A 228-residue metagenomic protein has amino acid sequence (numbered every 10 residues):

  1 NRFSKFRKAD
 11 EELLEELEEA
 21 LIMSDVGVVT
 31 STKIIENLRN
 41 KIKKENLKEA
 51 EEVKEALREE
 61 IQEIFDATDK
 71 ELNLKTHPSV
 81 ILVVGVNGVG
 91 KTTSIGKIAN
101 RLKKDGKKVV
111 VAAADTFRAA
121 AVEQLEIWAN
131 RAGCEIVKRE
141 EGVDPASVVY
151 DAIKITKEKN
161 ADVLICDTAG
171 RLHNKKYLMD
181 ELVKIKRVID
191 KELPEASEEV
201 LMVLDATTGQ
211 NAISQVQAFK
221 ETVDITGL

Functional and structural regions predicted by a protein language model:
R2-A114, A121-G142, S147-K157, A161-C166: Primarily NTPase-proximal linker/entry elements flanking Walker-type ATP/GTP-binding cores
G88, T116, L178-L182: Short acidic/polar alpha-helix capping motifs at helix-coil junctions
D115-T116, A206: Residue-level signal for short, function-critical loop segments
Q124, D144-K159, N174-L228: Conserved catalytic-core segment of NTP-binding enzymes
A169-R171: Short glycine-rich anion-binding loops that position phosphate/pyrophosphate groups of nucleotides and phosphorylated
